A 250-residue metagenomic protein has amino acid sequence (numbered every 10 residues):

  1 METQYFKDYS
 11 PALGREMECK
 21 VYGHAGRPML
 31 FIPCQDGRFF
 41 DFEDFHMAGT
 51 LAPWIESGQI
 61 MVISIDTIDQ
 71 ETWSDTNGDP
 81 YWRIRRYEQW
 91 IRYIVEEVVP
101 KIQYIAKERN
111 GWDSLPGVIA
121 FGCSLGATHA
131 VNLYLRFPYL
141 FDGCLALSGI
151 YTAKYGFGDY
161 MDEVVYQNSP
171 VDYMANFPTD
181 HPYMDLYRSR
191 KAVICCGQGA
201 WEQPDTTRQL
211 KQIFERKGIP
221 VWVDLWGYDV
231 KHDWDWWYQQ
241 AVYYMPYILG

Functional and structural regions predicted by a protein language model:
M1-G250: Non-catalytic cap/lid and distal C-terminal segments of serine-dependent acyl enzymes
